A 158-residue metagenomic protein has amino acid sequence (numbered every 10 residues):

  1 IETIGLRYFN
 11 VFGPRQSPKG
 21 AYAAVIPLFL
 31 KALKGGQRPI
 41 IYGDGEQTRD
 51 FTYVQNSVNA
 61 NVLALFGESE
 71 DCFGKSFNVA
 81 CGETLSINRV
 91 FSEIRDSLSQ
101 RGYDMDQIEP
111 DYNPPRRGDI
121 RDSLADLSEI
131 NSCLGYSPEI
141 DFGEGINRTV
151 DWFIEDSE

Functional and structural regions predicted by a protein language model:
I1-P14, D71: Conserved beta-loop-beta element that borders a ligand/cofactor-binding pocket
V11, Y22, E83-T84: Short beta->alpha junction loops/turns
P14-R15, C133: Residues that scaffold the ATP/ADP-binding catalytic core of kinase and kinase-like folds
S17-K19, G118: Acidic pyrophosphate-coordinating catalytic loop
P18, A24-V25: Conserved catalytic loops of nucleotide-sugar-dependent glycosyltransferases that act on lipid-linked
L28: Alpha-helical scaffold segments in soluble metabolic enzymes
K31-E158: C-terminal substrate-binding subdomain of Rossmann-fold SDR/epimerase-dehydratase oxidoreductases
